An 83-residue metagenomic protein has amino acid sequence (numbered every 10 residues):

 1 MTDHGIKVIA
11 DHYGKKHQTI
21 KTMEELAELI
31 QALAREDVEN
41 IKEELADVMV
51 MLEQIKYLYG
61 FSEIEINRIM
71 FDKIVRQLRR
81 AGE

Functional and structural regions predicted by a protein language model:
M1-E83: Flexible "arm" and connector segments at domain edges
